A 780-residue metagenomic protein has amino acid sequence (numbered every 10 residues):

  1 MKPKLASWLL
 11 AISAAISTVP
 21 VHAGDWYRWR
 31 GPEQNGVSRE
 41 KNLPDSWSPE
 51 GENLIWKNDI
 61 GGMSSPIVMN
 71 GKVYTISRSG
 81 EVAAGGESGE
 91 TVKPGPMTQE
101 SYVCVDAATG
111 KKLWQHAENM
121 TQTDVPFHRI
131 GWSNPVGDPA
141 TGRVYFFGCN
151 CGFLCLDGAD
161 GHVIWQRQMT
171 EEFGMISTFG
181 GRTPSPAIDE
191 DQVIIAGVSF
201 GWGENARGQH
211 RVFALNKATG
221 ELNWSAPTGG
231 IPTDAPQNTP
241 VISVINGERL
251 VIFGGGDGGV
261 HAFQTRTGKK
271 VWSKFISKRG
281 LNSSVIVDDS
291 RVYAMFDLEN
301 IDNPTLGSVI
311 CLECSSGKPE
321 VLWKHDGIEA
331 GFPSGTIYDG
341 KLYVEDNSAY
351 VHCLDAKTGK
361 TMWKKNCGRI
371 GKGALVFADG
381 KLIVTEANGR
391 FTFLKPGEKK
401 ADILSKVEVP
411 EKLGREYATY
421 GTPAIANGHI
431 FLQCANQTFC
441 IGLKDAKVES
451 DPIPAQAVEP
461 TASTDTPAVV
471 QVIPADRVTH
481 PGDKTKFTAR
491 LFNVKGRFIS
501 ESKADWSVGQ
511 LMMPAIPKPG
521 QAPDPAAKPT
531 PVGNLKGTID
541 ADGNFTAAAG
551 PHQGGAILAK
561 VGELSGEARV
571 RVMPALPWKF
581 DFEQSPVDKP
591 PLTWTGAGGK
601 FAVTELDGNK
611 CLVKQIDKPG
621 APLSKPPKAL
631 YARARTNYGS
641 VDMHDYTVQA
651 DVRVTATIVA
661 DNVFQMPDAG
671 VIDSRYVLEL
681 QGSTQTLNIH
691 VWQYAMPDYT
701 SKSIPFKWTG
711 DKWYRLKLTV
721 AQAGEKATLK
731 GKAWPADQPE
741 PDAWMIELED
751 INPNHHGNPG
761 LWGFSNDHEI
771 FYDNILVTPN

Functional and structural regions predicted by a protein language model:
V21-V472, D483-T488: Noncatalytic, solvent-exposed loop/strand surfaces of beta-propeller-type extracellular/periplasmic domains
D25-G31, R571-G598: Extracellular carbohydrate-recognition regions
S48, D588-L623: Extracellular glycan-recognition surfaces and repeat-rich motifs
S450-P586: Extracytoplasmic soluble-region selector
F582, V648-A650, D711-Q722, L729-A733: Short tryptophan-centered beta-strand motifs in secreted/extracellular beta-sheet-rich domains of glycan-recognition
Q615-P697: Secretory/extracellular carbohydrate-interaction modules and structurally similar beta-sandwich "look-alikes"
Q693-K717: Short, aromatic/His-centered strand-loop micro-motif at the edge of beta-sheets
E740-F771: Flexible glycan-contacting loops in extracellular carbohydrate-active proteins
